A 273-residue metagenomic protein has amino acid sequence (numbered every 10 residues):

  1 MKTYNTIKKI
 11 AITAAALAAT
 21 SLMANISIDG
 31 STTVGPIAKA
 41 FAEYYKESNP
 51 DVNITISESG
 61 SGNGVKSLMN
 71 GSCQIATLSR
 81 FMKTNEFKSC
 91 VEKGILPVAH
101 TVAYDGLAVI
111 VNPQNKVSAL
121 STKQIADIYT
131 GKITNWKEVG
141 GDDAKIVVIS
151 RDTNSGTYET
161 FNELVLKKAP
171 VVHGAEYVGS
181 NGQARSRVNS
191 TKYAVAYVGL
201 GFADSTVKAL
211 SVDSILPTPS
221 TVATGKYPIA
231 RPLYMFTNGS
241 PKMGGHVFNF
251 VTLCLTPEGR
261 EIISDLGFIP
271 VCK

Functional and structural regions predicted by a protein language model:
K2-A11: Bacterial N-terminal signal peptides that target proteins for export
A11-I12, N154: Sequence-pattern detector for short linear motifs and compositional/periodic biases rather than a specific fold
A19-M23: N-terminal signal peptide c-region/cleavage motif recognized by signal peptidases
A24-K273: Exported/periplasmic ABC-transporter solute-binding proteins
